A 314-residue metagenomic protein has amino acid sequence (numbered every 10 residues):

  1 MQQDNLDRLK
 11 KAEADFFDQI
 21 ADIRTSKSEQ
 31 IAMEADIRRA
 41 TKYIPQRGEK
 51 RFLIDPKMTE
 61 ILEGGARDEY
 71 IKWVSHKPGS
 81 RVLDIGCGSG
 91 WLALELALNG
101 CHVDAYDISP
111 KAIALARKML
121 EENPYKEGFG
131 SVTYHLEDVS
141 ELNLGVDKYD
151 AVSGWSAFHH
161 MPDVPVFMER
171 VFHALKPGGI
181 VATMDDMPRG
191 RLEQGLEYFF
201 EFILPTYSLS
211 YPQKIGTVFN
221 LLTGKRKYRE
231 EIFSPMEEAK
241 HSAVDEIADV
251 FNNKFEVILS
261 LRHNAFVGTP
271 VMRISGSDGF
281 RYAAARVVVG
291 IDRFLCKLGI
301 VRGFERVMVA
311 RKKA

Functional and structural regions predicted by a protein language model:
M1-E49: N-terminal, positively charged/glycine-rich alpha-helical extensions of SAM-dependent methyltransferases
A40, K57-P78: Conserved alpha-helix/loop element of class I SAM-dependent methyltransferases that forms part of the SAM/SAH-binding
G86-G88: Class I SAM-dependent methyltransferase "Motif I" SAM/SAH-binding loop
W91, E95-E141: Class I SAM-dependent methyltransferase SAM/SAH-binding core
Y134, A239, D245-D249, N253 (+1 more regions): A C-terminal cap/extension of S-adenosyl-L-methionine-dependent methyltransferases that defines the acceptor-substrate
S153: A conserved beta-strand element that flanks and buttresses the S-adenosyl-L-methionine
P165-P177: A short glycine-rich, Lys/Arg-flanked "PGG" loop and its adjoining helix->strand segment in the class I
A182-I215: Conserved class I S-adenosyl-L-methionine
